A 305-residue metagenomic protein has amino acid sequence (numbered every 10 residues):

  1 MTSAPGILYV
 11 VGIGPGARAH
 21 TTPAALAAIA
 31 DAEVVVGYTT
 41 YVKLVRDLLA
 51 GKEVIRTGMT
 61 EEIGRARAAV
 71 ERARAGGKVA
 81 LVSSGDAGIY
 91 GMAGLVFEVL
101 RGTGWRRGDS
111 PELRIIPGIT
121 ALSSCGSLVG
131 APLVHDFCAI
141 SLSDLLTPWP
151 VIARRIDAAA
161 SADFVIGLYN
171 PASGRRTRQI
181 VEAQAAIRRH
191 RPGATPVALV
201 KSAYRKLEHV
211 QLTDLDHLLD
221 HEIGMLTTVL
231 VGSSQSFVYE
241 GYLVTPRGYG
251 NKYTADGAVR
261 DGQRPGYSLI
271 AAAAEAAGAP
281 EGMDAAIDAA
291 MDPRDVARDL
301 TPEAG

Functional and structural regions predicted by a protein language model:
M1-L113, L219, D256-Q263, Y267 (+3 more regions): Class I S-adenosyl-L-methionine
L8, S161-D284, D288, D292-P293: A contiguous loop/helix-start segment that scaffolds small-molecule binding in enzyme catalytic cores
V10-G12, L81-S84, I116, I140-S143 (+3 more regions): Short beta-strand segments
A17, P23, G91-A162: Class I SAM-dependent methyltransferase SAM-binding "motif I" and its flanking Rossmann-like core
A32-V35, L48, R72-G76, V99-T103 (+5 more regions): Change "in soluble alpha/beta enzymes" to "in soluble alpha/beta proteins
G76-S83, A131-L142, A160-F164, D216-M225: A polyampholytic, Gly/Pro-enriched intrinsically disordered region
A289-G305: Long, low-complexity, intrinsically disordered segments
